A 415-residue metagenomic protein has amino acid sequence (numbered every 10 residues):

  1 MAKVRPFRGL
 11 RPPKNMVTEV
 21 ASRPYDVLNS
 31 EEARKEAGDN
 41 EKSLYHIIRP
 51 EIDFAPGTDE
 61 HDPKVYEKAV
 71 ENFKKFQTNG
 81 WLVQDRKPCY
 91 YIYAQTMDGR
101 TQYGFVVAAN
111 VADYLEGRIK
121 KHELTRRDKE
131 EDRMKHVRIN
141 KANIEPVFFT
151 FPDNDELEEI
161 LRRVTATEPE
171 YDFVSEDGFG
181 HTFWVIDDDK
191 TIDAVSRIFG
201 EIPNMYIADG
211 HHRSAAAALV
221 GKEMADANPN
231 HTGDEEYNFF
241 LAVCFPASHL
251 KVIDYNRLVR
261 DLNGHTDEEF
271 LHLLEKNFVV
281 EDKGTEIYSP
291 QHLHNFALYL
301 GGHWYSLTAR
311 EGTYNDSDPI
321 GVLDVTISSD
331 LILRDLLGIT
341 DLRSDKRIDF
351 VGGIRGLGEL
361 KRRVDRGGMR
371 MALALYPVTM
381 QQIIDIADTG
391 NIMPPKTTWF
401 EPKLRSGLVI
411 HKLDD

Functional and structural regions predicted by a protein language model:
M1-D415: Surface-exposed, charge/polar-rich loops and edge strands
